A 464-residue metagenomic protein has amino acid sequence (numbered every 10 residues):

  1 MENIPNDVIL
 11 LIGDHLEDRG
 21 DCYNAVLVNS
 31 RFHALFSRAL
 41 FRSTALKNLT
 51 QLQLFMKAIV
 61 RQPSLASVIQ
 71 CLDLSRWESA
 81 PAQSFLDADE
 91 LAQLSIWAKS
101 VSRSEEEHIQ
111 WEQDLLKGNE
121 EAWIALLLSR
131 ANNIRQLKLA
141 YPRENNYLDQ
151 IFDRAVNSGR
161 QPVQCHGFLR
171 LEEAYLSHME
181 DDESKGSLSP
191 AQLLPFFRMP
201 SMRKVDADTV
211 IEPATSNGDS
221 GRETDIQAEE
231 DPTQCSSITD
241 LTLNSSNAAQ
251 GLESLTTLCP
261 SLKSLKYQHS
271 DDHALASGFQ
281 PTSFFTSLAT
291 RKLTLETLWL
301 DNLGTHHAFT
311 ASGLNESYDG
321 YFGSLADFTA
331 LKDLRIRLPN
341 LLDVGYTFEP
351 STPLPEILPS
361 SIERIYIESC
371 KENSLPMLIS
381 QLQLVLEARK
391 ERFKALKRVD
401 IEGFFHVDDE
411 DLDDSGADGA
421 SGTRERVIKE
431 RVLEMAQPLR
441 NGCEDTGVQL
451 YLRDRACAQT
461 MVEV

Functional and structural regions predicted by a protein language model:
E2-D87, Q136-S158, S184, H307 (+1 more regions): Hydrophobic regular-secondary-structure patch
N6, L49-Q53, I59, E121 (+6 more regions): Structural motif corresponding to alpha-helix initiation and N-cap regions
I12, N302-H306, T310-V464: Leucine-rich solenoid repeat modules
G13, L46, L74, L139 (+8 more regions): Conserved beta-strand positions
R31, S37-F41, P63-C71, R130-Q136 (+9 more regions): Leucine-rich repeat
T44-M56, D182-S184, P213, S245-N247 (+3 more regions): Acidic-and-aromatic substrate-binding clefts and catalytic sites of carbohydrate-active enzymes
T50, F55-C71, Q192-L193, G251-L255 (+4 more regions): Short amphipathic alpha-helices and their capping/turn segments at secondary-structure boundaries
S84-K292, T305, A311-S317: Leucine-rich repeat
